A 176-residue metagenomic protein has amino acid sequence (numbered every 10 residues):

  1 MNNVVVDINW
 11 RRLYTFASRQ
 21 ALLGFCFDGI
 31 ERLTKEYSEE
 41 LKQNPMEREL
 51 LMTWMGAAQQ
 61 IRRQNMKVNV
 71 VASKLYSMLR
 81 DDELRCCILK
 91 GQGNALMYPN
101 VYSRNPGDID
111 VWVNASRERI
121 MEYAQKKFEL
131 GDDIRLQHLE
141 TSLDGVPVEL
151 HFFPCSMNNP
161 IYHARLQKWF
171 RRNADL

Functional and structural regions predicted by a protein language model:
M1-G107, W112-L176: Conserved NTP-donor binding/palm subdomain of two-metal-ion nucleotidyltransferases/polymerases, i.e., the charged
